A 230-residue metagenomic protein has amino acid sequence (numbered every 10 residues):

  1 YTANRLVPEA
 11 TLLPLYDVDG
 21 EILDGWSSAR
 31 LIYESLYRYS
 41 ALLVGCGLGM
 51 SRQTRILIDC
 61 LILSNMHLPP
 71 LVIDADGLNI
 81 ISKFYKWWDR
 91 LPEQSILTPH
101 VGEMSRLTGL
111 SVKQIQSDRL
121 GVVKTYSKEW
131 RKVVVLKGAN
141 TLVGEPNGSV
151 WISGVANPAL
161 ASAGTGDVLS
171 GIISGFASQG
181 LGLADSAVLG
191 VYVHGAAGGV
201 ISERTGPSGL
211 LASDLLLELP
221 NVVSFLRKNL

Functional and structural regions predicted by a protein language model:
Y1-V155, R227-K228: Glycine-rich phosphate/dinucleotide-binding loop and adjoining beta-alpha-beta core of small-molecule
T2, I22, G47-L48, A163 (+3 more regions): Hydrophobic alpha-helical scaffolding
L6, G198-L230: Charged C-terminal helix
G47-S51, N140, T165-L169, I173 (+1 more regions): Gly/Ser/Thr-rich beta-alpha loop segments that engage phosphate groups in nucleotides
S105-R106, S162-V193: Short, small-residue alpha-helix embedded
L110-R119, G180-D185, G206-L210: Short, charged, surface-exposed loops that flank catalytic or proteolytic processing sites
R119-S127, L183-G198, A212-P220: Short, well-structured alpha-helical segments that form the helix of a local strand-helix-strand
I152-G164: Short pre-catalytic strand/loop immediately N-terminal to key active-site residues, enriched for Gly-Thr
